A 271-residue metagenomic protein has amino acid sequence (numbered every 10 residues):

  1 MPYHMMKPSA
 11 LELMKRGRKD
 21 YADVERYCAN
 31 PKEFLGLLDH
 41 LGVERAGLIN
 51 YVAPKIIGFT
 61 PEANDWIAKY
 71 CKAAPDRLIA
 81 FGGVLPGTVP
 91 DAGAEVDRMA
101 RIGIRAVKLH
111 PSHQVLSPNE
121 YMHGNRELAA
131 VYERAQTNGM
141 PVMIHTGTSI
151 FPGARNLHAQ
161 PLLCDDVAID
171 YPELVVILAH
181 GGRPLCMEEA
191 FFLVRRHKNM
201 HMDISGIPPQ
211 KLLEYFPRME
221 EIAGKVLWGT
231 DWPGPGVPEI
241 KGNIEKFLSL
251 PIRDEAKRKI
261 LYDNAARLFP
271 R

Functional and structural regions predicted by a protein language model:
P2-M6, A53-I56, P86-P90, H113-L116 (+4 more regions): Active-site environment of divalent metal-dependent phosphoester hydrolases
P2-R45, D97, A223-K225, P235-R271: Mid-to-C-terminal alpha-helical segments outside catalytic/metal-binding sites
E25-C28, P61-N64, V89, G93 (+4 more regions): Non-membrane alpha-helical structural segments and their capping/turn regions in soluble enzymes
P31-L38, N64-C71, V96-D97, L128 (+4 more regions): Generic structural signal for well-ordered alpha-helices, preferentially at hydrophobic/aromatic core positions
L38, I67, C71, M99 (+8 more regions): Conserved, mostly hydrophobic/aromatic
E44-R45, A53-I150, R196, M200: Active-site gating/metal-coordination segments in enzymes
R45-N50, G83, I177-A179, D203-S205 (+2 more regions): Short beta-strand segments
R105-L109, E120-W228: Catalytic pocket-lining loop regions of alpha/beta-barrel enzymes, especially the amidohydrolase/enolase/GH5 lineages
